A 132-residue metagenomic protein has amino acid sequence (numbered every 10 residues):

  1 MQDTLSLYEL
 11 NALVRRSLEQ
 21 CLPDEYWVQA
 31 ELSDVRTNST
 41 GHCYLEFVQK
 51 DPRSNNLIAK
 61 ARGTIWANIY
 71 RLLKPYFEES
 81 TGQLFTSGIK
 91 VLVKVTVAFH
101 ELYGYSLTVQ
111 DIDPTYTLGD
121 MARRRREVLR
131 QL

Functional and structural regions predicted by a protein language model:
M1-L132: Acidic, two-metal ion nucleic-acid-processing modules in DNA metabolism proteins
